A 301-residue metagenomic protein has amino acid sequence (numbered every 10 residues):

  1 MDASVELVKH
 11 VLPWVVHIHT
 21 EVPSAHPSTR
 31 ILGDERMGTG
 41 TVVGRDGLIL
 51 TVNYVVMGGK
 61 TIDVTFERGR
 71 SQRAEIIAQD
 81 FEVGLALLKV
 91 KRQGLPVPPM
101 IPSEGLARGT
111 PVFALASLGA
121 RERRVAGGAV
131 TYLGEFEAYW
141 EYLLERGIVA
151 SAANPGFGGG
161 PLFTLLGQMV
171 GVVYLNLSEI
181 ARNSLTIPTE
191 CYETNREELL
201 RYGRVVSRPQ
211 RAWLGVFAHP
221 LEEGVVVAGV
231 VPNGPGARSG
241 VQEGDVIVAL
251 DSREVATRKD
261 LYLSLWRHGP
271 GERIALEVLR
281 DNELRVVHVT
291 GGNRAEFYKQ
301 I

Functional and structural regions predicted by a protein language model:
M1-H17, E21, D34-E35, L48 (+3 more regions): N-terminal targeting leaders that route proteins to membranes or the secretory/organellar pathways
M1-V8, L165, M169-E222, R273 (+3 more regions): C-terminal cap/linker of serine protease catalytic domains
V15-H19, I49-N53, L106-L118, A150 (+2 more regions): Active-site-proximal beta-strands of protease catalytic cores
P23-S24, M37, G44-R124, G147 (+8 more regions): Conserved active-site neighborhood of the chymotrypsin/trypsin-like protease fold
S24, A153, R201-S264, L279 (+1 more regions): PDZ/PDZ-like groove recognition
H26, G33, K91-P99, R124-R182 (+3 more regions): Active-site region of chymotrypsin-like
T41-V43, E75-A78, T131, F217-H219 (+2 more regions): Conserved positions in beta-strands of structured domains
